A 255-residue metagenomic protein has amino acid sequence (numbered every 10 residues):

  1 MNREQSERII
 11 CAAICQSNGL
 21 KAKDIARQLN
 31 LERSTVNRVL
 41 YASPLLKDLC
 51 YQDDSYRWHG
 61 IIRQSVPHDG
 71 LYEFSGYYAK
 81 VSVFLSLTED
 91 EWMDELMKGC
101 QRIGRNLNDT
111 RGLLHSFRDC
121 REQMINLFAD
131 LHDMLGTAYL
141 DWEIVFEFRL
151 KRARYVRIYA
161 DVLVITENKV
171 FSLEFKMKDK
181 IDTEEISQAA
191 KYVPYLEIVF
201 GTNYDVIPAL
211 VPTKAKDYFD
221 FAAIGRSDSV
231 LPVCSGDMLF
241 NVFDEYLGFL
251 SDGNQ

Functional and structural regions predicted by a protein language model:
M1-R3, V66: Basic, amphipathic alpha-helix used for nucleic-acid engagement in HTH/winged-helix/SANT-Myb modules and analogous
R3-C11: Short, leucine-enriched amphipathic alpha-helices that occur as contiguous helical runs
E7-R8, N18, N106: Generic, low-specificity signal for short hydrophobic/alpha-helical stretches with a mild N-terminal bias, encompassing
A13, V39: Residues in the recognition helix of alpha-helical DNA-binding motifs
C15-K21: Short capping segments at the starts of secondary-structure elements
S17, E32, S43: The DNA-recognition helices of helix-turn-helix-type DNA-binding domains
A22, R27, S34, R38 (+2 more regions): Accessory nucleic-acid engagement/destabilization modules that flank
